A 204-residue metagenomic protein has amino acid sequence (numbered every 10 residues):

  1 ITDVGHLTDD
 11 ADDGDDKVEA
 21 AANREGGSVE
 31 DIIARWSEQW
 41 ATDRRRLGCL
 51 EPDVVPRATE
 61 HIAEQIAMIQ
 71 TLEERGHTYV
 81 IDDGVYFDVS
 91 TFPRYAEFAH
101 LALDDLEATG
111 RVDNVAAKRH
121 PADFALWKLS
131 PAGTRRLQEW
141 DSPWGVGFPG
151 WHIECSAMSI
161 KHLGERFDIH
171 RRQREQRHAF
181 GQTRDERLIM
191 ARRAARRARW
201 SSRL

Functional and structural regions predicted by a protein language model:
I1-S202: NTP-dependent nucleotidyl-transfer catalytic core
